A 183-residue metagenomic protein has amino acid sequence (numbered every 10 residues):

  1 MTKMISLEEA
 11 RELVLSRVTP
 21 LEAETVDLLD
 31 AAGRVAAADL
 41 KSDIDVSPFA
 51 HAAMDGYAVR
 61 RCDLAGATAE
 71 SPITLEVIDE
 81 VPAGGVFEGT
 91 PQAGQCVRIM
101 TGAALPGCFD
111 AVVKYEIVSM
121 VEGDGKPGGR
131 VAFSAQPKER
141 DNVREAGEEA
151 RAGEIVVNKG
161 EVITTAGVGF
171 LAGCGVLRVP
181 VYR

Functional and structural regions predicted by a protein language model:
M1-S71, R98: Short, low-complexity N-terminal leaders and the immediately following helix N-cap/first helix
T2, L7, A58-R183: Short, glycine/charged-enriched hinge/interface segments at domain edges or termini
